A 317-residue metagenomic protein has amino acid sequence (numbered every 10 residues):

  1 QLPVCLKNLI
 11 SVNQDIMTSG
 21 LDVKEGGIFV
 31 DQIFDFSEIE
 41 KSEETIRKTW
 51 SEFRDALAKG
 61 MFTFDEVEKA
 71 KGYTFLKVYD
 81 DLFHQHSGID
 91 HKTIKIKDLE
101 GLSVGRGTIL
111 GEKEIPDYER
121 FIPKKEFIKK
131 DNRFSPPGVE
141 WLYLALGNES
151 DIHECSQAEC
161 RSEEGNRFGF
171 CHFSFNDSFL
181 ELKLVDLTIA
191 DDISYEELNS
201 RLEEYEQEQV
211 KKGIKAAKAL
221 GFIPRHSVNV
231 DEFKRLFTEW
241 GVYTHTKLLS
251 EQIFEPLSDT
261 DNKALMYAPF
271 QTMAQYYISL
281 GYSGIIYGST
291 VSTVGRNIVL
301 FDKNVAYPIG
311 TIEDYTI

Functional and structural regions predicted by a protein language model:
Q1-P136, E163-I317: Active-site and NAD+-binding cores of ADP-ribose-processing enzymes
E140-G147: Short, well-ordered beta-strand elements within core beta-sheets of diverse protein domains
G147-E154, Y267: Conserved structured core elements
D151-E163: Short active-site loop/helix that positions an aromatic residue
